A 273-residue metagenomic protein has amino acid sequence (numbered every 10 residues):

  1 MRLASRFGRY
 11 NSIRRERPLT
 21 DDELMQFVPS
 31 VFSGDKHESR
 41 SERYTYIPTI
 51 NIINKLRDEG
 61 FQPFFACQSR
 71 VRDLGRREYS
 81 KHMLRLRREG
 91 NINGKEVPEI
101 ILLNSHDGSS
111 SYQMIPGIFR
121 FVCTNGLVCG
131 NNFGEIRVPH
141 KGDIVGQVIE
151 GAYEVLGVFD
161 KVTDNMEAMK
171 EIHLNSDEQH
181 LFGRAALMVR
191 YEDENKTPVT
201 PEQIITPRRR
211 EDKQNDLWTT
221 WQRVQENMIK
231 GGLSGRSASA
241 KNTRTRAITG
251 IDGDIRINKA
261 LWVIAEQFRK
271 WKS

Functional and structural regions predicted by a protein language model:
M1-I47, N54, D58, A265 (+1 more regions): Intrinsically disordered, low-complexity regulatory segments
M1-R9, G90-V97, L102-S273: Intrinsically disordered, low-complexity regions enriched in serine/threonine
E16-M25, V31-F32, I47-N51, K55 (+5 more regions): General structural signal for secondary-structure boundaries
T20-D21, S30, G34-D35, S80 (+3 more regions): Functionally constrained cores in energy, signaling, and assembly domains
Y44, Q68, Q222-E226: Generic detector of bulky aromatic hydrophobic side chains
Y46-Y112, W262: Amphipathic, interaction-prone secondary-structure segments
